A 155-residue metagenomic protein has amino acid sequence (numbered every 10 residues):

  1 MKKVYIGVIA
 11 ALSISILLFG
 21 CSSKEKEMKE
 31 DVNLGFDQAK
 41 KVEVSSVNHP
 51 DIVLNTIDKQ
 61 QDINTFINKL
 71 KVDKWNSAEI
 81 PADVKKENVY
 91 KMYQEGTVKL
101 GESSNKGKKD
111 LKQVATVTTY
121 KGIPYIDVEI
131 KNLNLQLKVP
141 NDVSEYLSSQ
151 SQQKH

Functional and structural regions predicted by a protein language model:
M1-C21: Sec-dependent bacterial lipoprotein signal peptides
C21-H155: Function-determining sites in protein domains
